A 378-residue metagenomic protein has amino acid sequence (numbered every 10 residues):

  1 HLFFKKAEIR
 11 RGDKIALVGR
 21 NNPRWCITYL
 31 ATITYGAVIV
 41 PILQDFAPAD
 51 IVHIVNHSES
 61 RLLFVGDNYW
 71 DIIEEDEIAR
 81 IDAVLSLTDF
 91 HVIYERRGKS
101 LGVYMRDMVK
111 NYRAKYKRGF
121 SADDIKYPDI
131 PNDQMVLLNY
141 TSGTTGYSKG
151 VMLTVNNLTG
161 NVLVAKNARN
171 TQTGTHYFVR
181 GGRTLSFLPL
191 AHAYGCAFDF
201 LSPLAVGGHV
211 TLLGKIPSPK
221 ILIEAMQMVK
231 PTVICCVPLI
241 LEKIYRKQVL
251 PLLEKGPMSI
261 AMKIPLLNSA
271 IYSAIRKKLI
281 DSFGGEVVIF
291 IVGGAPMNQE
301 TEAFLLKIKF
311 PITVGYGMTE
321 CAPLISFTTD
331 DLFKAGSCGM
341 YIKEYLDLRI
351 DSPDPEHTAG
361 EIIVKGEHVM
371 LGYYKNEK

Functional and structural regions predicted by a protein language model:
L2-F46, F187: Conserved AMP-binding/adenylate-forming
A7, T34-N111: Structural core segment of the AMP-binding/adenylate-forming
I15, T32, L63, M135 (+6 more regions): Conserved S/T- and glycine-rich ATP-binding loop of Class I adenylate-forming
L30-Y35, H57, L204-A205, Y245 (+1 more regions): Short hydrophobic alpha-helices that are characteristic scaffold elements of the AMP-binding
R106-Y140, Y147, T173-R183: Conserved pre-ATP/AMP-binding loop-to-beta segment of ANL
T159-R183, L190-K278, E286, P311: Conserved AMP-binding/adenylation subdomain of ANL enzymes
I271-K378: Conserved AMP-binding/adenylate-forming
